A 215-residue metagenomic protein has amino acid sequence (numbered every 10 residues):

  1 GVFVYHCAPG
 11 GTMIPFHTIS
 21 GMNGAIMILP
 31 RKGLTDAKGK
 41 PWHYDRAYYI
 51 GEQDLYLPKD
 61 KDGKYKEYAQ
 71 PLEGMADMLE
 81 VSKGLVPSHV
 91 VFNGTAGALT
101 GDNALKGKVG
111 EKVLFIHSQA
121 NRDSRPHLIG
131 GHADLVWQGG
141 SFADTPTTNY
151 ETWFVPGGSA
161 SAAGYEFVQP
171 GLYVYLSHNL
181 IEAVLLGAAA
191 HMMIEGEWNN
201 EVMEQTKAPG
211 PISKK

Functional and structural regions predicted by a protein language model:
G1-K215: Copper-binding active sites and cupredoxin-like electron-transfer domains, recognizing His/Cys-rich ligand loops
